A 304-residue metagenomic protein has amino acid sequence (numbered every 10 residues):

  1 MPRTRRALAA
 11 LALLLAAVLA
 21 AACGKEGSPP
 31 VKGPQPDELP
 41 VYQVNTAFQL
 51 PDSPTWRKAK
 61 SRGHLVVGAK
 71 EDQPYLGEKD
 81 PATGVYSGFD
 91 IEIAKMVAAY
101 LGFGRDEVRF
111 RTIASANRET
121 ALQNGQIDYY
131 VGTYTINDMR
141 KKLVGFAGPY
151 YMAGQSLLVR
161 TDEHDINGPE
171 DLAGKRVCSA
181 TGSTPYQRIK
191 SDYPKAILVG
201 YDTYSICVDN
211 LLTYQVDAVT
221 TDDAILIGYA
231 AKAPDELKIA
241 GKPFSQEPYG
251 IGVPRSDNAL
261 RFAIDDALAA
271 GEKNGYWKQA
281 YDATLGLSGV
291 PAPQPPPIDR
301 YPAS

Functional and structural regions predicted by a protein language model:
V18-A22: C-terminal motif of bacterial Sec signal peptides marking the signal peptidase cleavage site
G24, K32-L50, E163, S183 (+1 more regions): Extended ligand-binding regions for polar small-molecule ligands
V31-Y130: Extracytoplasmic small-molecule ligand-binding "clamshell" domains of the periplasmic binding protein/Venus flytrap
D52, V108-T120, H164-D165, V199-D209 (+1 more regions): Short helix-initiation/N-cap motifs at beta->coil->alpha
D72-Q73, Y86-L101, Y134-N137, A153-V208 (+1 more regions): Bilobed "Venus flytrap"/periplasmic-binding protein-like clamshell domains and structurally analogous long
D106-D171: Acidic, polar ligand-binding/catalytic clefts
N117, T133-K142, K190-S191, S205 (+1 more regions): A ligand-binding cleft/hinge motif common to bilobed small-molecule-binding domains
Y151-V159, D223, I227-L268, L287-S304: Periplasmic-binding protein-like
